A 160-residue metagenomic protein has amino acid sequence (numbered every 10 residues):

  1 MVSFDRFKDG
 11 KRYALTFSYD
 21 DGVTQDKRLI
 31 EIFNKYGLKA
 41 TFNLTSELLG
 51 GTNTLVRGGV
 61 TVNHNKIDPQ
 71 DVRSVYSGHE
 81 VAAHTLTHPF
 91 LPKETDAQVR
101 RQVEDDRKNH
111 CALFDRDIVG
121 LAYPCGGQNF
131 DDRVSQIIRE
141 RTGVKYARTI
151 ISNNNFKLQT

Functional and structural regions predicted by a protein language model:
M1-F17, T24, G51-T52, H64: N-terminal pre-catalytic segment of deacetylase/amide-hydrolase enzymes
D5-D9, I32, C111: Generic marker of residues within folded, mature protein domains
R12, L29-L38: A short, Lys/Arg-enriched amphipathic alpha-helix followed by its capping loop at the start of a domain
F17-V23, D96, K108: Active-site-adjacent substrate/metal-binding segments within catalytic domains of carbohydrate-active enzymes
V23-T24, T87: Short, glycine/acidic-enriched loop or turn micro-motifs at the edges of active sites
T24-R28, F130-D132: Short, well-ordered alpha-helical microsegments
N34-R133, E140, K145, I150-T160: Metal-dependent polysaccharide deacetylase catalytic core of the NodB/CE4 family, i.e., the active-site-bearing domain
